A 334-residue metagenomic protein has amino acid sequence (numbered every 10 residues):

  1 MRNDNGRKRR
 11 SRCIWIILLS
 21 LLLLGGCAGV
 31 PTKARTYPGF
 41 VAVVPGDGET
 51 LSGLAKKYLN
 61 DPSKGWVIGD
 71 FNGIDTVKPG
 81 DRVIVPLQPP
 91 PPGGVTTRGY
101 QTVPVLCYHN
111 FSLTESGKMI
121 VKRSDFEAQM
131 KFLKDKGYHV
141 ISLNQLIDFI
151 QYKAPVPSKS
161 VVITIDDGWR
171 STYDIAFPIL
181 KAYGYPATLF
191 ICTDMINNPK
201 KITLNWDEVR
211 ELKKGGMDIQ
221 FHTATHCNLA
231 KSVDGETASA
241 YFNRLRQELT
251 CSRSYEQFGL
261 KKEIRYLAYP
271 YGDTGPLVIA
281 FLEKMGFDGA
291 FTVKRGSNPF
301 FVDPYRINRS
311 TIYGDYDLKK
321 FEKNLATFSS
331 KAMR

Functional and structural regions predicted by a protein language model:
M1-S11: N-terminal secretory signal peptides that target proteins for export/translocation
S11-L18: Sec-dependent signal peptide recognition, specifically the positively charged N-region followed immediately by
L24-G26: C-terminal motif of bacterial Sec signal peptides marking the signal peptidase cleavage site
V30-R35, G53, N60-R98, I307: Extracellular LysM carbohydrate-binding repeats and other cell-envelope/extracellular binding modules
T32-A34, D81, L87-S160, Y316-L318 (+1 more regions): N-terminal pre-catalytic segment of deacetylase/amide-hydrolase enzymes
P45-E49, Y58-S63, I120-E127, R170-S171 (+5 more regions): Soluble non-cytosolic domains of exported or imported proteins
S52-K57, W66, D70, S124-D135 (+11 more regions): Solvent-exposed, polar/charged alpha-helical surfaces in well-ordered, non-transmembrane soluble domains, broadly
Q101-S116, P157-V161, W169-G275, F301-I307: Metal-dependent polysaccharide deacetylase catalytic core of the NodB/CE4 family, i.e., the active-site-bearing domain
